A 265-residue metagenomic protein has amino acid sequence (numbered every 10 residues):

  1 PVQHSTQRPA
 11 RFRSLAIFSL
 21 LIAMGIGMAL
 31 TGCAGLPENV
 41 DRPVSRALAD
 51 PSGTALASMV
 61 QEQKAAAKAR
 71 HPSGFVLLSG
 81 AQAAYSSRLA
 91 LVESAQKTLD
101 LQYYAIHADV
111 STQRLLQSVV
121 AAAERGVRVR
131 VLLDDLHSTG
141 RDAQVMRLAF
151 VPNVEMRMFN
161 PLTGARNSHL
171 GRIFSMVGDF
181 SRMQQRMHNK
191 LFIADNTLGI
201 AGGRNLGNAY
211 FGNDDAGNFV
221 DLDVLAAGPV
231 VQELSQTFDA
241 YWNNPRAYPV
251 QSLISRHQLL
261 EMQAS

Functional and structural regions predicted by a protein language model:
V2-S265: N-terminal localization/anchoring segments of enzymes in phospholipid and broader phosphate metabolism
